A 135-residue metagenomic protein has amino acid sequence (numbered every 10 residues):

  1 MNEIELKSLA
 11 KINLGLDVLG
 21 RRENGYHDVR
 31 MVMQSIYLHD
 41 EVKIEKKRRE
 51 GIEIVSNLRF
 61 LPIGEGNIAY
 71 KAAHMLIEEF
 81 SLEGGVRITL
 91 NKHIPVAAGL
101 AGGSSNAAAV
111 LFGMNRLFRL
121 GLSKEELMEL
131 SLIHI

Functional and structural regions predicted by a protein language model:
M1-A98, N115-R116, L120-E125: ATP-binding N-lobe of GHMP and related small-molecule kinases
A98-S104: Acidic (Asp/Glu-rich) catalytic motifs at the cytosolic membrane interface
S104-F118: Short, small-residue alpha-helix embedded
M128: A glycine-rich beta-to-alpha transition motif near the start of alpha/beta enzyme domains, typified by
I133-I135: Conserved small/polar residues in nucleotide/adenosyl-binding loops
